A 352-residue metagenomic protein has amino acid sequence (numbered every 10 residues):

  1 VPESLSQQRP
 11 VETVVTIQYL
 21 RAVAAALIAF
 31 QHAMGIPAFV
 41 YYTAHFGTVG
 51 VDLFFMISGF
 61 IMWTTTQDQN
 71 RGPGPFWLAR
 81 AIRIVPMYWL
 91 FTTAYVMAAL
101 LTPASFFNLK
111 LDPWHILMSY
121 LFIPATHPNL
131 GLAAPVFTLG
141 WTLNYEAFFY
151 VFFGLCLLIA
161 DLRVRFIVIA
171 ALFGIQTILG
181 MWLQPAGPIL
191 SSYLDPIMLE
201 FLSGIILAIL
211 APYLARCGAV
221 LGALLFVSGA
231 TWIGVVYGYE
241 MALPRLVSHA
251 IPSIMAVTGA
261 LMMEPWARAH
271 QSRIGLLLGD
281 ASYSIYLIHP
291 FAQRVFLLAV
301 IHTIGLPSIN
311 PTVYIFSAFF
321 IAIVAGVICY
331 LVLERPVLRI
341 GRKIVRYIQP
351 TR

Functional and structural regions predicted by a protein language model:
P2-Y19, V23-H45, W63-P75, H127-G131 (+4 more regions): Alpha-helical transmembrane segments in multi-pass integral membrane proteins
V11-V14, G72-P86, F107-L111, V151: Membrane-interfacial loop-to-helix junctions in multi-pass inner-membrane proteins
F54: Structured binding elements
I57, W63, I84-A147, R163 (+2 more regions): Membrane-interface helix-loop-helix regions
S58, I321-A325, C329: Hydrophobic alpha-helical membrane-associated segments
R80, I84-Y88, A281-I288: Loop-to-transmembrane-helix entry motif
L109, P113-S119, A170-G187, Y193 (+1 more regions): A short, conserved beta-to-alpha structural element at the edge of catalytic cores that scaffolds binding
